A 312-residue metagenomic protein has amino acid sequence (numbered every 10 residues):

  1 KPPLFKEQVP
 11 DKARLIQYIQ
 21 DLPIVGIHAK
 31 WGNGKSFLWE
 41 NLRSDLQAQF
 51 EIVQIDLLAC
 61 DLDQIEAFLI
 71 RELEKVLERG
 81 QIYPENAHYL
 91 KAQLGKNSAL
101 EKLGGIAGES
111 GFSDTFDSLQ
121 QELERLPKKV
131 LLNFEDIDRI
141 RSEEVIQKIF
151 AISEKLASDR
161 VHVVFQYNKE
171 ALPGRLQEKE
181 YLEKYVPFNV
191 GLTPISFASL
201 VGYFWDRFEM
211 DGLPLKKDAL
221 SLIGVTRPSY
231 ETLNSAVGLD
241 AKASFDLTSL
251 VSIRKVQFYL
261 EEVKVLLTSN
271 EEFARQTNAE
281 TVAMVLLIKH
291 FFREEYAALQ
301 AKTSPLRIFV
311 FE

Functional and structural regions predicted by a protein language model:
K1-I16: N-terminal pre-Walker A segment at the start of P-loop NTPase domains
E7-V9, F112-S113, V145-I146: A conditional alpha-helix N-cap/helix-loop micro-motif detector
Q8, S36, S252: Short, conserved phosphate/pyrophosphate- and ester-handling motifs at nucleotide-, phospho-/glycolipid
R14, L38, Q121-E122, L126-N133 (+1 more regions): The catalytic "switch" region of P-loop NTPases
L15-V25: Phosphate-binding P-loop
I16, R43, E66-I70, E74 (+5 more regions): Short, well-ordered alpha-helical packing segments
P23-I24, A29-P127, F188, E209-E231 (+1 more regions): P-loop NTPase nucleotide-binding core
G224-F311: C-terminal helical "lid" subdomain and adjoining coupling/linker elements of P-loop NTPases
